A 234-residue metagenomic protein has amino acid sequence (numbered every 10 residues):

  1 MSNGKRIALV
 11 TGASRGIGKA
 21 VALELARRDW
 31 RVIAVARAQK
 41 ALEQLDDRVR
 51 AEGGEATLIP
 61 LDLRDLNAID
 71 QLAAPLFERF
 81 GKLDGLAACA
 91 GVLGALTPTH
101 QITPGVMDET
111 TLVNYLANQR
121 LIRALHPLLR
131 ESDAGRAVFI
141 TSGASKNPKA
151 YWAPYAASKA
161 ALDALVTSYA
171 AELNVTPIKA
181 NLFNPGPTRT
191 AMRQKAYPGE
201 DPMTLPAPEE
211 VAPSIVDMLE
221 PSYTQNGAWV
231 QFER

Functional and structural regions predicted by a protein language model:
S14-G16: Conserved glycine-rich cofactor-binding loop
R28-Q44: Conserved glycine-rich Rossmann-like NAD(P)H-binding loop of the short-chain dehydrogenase/reductase
K40, P60-Q71, P104: The beta1-alpha1 cofactor-binding region of Rossmann-like NAD(H)/NADP(H)-dependent oxidoreductases
D70, L93-D108, Y151: Conserved mid-core segment of classical short-chain dehydrogenase/reductases
A74-E78, V113-D133, A171: Amphipathic alpha-helical dimer-interface segment in Rossmann-like NAD(P)H-dependent oxidoreductases
V92, R130, G135-V175, P187: Catalytic loop of short-chain dehydrogenase/reductase
H100-I122, V138, L162: Catalytic Tyr-X3-Lys loop
V175-I178, L182-F183, T190, G199-R234: C-terminal helical subdomain
